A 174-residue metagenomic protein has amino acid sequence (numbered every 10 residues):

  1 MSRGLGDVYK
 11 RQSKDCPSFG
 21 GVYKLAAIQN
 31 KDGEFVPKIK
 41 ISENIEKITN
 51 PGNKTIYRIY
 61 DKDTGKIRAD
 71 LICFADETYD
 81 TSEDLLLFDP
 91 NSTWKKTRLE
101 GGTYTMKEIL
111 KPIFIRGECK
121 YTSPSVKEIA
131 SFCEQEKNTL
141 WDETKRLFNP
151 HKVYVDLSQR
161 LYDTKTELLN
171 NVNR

Functional and structural regions predicted by a protein language model:
M1-Y9: Single conserved hydrophobic/aromatic residue that forms the stacking wall/gate of nucleotide- or nucleobase-binding
K10-R174: Gly/Ser/Thr/Ala-enriched C-terminal appendages of enzymes
